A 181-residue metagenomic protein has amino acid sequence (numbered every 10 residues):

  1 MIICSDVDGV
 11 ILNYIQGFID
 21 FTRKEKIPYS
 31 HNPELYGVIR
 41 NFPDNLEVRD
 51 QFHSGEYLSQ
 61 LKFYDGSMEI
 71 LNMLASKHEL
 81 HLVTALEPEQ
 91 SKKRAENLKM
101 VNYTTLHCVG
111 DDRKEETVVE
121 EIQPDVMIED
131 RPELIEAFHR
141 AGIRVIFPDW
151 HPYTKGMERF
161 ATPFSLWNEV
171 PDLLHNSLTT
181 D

Functional and structural regions predicted by a protein language model:
M1-D50: Active-site neighborhood of HAD-like aspartate-dependent phosphohydrolases
M1-S5, N176-D181: Non-catalytic pre-domain segments flanking phosphatase-related domains
D6, V83-A85, I128, P148: Short hydrophobic segments within beta-strands
L58-K62, S67-A95, V109: Substrate-recognition element of Asp-dependent hydrolases with the DxDx(T/V) motif
A85-E136: Substrate-recognition "cap/lid" segment bordering the active-site pocket of phosphatases
L106-D111, R159-D172: Short acidic-hydrophobic, aromatic-tinged amphipathic segments that line or gate anion-handling sites
V126-F164: Acidic, Mg2+-coordinating phosphoryl-transfer loop and its flanking beta/alpha structural elements, shared across
